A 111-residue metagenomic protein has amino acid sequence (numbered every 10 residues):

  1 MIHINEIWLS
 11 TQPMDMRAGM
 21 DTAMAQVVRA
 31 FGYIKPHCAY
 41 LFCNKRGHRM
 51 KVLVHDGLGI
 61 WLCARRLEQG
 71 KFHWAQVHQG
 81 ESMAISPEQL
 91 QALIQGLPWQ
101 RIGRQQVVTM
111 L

Functional and structural regions predicted by a protein language model:
M1-L111: Polybasic/polar functional segments that serve as interface/processing modules
